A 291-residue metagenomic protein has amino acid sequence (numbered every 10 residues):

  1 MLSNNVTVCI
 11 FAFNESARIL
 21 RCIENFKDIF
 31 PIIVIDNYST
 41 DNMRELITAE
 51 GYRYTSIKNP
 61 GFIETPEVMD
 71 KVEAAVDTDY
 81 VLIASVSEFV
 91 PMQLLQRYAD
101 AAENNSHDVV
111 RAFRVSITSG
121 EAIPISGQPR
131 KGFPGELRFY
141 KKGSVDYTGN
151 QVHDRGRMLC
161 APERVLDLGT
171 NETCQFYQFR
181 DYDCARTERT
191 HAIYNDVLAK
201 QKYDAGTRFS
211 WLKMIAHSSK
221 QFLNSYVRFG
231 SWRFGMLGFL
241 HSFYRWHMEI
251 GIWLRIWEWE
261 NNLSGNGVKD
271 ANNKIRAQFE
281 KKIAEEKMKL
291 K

Functional and structural regions predicted by a protein language model:
L2-T7: Extreme N-terminal starter segment of soluble prokaryotic enzymes
C9-D28: Short, well-formed alpha-helical segments that are part of the catalytic scaffolds of diverse glycosyltransferases
F11, F30-S39, T55-K58: Short beta-strand/loop segment that forms part of the nucleotide-sugar
N25, D36-L46: A conserved acidic beta->alpha catalytic loop
R44-V76: Conserved donor nucleotide-binding strand/loop of the catalytic core
T65-E67, E73, A84, P91-E260: Catalytic-site signature of metal-activated, phosphate-bearing donor transferases, centered on the GT-A/GT-A-like
V81: Short aromatic/hydrophobic "clamp" motif used to bind/position activated sugar donors
I256-K291: Long, positively charged, glycine-interspersed low-complexity recognition regions
